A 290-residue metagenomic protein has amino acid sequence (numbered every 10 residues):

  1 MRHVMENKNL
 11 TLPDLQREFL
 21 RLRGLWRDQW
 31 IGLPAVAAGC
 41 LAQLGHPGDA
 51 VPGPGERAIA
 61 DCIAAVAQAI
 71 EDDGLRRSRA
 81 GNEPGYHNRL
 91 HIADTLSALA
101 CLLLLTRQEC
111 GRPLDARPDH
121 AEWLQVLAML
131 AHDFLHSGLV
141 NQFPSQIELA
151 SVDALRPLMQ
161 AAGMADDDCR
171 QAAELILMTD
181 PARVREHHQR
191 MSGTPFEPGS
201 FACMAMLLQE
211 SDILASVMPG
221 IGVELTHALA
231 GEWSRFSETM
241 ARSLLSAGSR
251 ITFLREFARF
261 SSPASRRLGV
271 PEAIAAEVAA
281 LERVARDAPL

Functional and structural regions predicted by a protein language model:
R2-A50, A98-A121, A131, L135 (+2 more regions): Divalent metal-dependent phosphate-bond-processing catalytic cores, especially two-metal-ion Mg2+/Mn2+ enzymes that act
P52-R57: Low-complexity, highly charged intrinsically disordered N-terminal segments that act as targeting/localization
I63-G74, Q125-L130, A172-D180, L207-S211: Short alpha-helical scaffolding segments that buttress acidic/His motifs in well-ordered protein cores
A65-A98, L135-H136: Active-site flanking loop/helix segments enriched in acidic
R79-Y86, C110-A116, V140-S145: Short, surface-exposed loop/turn segments at secondary-structure junctions
N88-I92, H120, P144: Aromatic-acidic/polar surface patches that form glycan- and anion
I92, L99, E148-H188, G248-F257: Histidine- and acidic-residue-rich, metal-dependent catalytic cores
T95, E122-V140, S151, E174-D180: His-Asp-centered metal-binding catalytic motifs of divalent-metal-dependent phosphohydrolases/nucleases
